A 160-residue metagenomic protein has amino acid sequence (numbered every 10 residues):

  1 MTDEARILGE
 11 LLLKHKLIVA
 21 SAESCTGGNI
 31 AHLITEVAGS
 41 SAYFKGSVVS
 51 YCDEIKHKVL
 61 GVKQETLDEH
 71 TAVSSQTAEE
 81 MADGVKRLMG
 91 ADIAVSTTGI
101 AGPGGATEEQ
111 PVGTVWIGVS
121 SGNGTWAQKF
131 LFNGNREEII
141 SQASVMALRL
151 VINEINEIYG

Functional and structural regions predicted by a protein language model:
M1-G160: Short alpha-helical segments enriched in small residues
